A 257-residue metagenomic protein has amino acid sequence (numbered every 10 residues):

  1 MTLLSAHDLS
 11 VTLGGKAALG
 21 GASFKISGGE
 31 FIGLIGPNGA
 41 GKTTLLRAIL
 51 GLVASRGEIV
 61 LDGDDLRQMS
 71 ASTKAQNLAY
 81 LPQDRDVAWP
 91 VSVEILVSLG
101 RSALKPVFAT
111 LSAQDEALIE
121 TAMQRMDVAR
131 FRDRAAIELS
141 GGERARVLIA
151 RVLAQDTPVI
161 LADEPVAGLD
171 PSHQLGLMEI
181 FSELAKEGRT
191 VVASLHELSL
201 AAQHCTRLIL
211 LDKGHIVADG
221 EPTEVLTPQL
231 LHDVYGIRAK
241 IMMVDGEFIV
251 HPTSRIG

Functional and structural regions predicted by a protein language model:
I35-P37: The feature captures the beta-strand-to-loop junction immediately N-terminal to the Walker
G57-D65, K74: Conserved ABC transporter NBD signature motif
S98, A113-F131: Conserved ABC ATPase "signature" region
T110, A135-L139, E143: Conserved ABC ATPase signature
I160-E164: Catalytic Walker B motif of ABC-type/P-loop ATPase nucleotide-binding domains
H232-G257: ABC ATPase nucleotide-binding domains
